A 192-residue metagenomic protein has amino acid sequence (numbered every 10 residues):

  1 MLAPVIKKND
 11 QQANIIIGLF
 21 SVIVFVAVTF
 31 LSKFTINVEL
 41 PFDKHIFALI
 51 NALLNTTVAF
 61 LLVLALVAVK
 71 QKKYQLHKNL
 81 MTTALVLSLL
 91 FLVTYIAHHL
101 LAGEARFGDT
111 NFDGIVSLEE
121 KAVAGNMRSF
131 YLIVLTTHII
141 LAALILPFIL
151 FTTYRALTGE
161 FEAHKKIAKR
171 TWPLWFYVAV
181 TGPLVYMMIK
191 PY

Functional and structural regions predicted by a protein language model:
M1-Y192: Alpha-helical membrane insertion/targeting regions
